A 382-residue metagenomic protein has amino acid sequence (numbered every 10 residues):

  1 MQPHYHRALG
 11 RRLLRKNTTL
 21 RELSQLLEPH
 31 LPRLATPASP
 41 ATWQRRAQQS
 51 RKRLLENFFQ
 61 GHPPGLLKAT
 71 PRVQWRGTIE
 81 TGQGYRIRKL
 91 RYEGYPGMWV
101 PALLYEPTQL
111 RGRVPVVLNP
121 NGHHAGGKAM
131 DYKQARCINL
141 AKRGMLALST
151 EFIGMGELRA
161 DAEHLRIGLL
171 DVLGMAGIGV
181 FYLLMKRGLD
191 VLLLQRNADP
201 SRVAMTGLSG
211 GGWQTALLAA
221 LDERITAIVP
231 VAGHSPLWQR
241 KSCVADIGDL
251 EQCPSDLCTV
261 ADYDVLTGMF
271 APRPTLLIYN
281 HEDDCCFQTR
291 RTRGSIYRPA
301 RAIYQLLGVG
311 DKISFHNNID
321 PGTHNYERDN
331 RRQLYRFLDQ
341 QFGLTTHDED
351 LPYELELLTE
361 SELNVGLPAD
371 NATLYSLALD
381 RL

Functional and structural regions predicted by a protein language model:
M1-W99, A271, N280-L382: Alpha/beta-hydrolase-fold serine-hydrolase catalytic core, especially in secreted/extracellular enzymes
G77-M130, R136: Glycine-rich active-site/cofactor-binding loop and its immediate structural neighborhood
M98, H124-G127, M155-R159, G212-T215 (+5 more regions): Flexible loop/turn segments at secondary-structure boundaries
R111-L194, P200, P236-V244: Cap/lid segment of the alpha/beta-hydrolase catalytic domain
R113-P115, R143-L146, D199-R202, E223-A227 (+2 more regions): Loop/turn elements at helix/coil->beta-strand transitions in domains of secreted/extracellular proteins
R143, L189-C258: Primarily recognizes the serine-hydrolase "nucleophile elbow" in alpha/beta-hydrolase and SGNH/GDSL folds
E151, T206, V231-A232, I278 (+1 more regions): Alpha/beta-hydrolase-fold catalytic nucleophile elbow
V180, T226-G268, P272, H281-Y297 (+1 more regions): Mobile cap/lid helix-loop segments that gate and shape the active-site cleft of serine hydrolases
